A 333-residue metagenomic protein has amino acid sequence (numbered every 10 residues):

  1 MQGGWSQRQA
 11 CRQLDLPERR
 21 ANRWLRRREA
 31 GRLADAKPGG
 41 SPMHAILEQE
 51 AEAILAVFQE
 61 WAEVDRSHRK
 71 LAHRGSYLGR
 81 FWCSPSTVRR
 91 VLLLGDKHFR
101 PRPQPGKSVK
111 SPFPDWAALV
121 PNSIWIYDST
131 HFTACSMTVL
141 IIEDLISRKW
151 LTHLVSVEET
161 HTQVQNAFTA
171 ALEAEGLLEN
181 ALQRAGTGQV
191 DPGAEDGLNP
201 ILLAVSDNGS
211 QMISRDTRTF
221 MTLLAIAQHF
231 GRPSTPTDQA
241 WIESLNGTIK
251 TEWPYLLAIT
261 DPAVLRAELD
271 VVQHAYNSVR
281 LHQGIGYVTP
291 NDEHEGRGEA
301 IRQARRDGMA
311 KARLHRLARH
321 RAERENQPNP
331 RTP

Functional and structural regions predicted by a protein language model:
G4-S6, R66, C83, T260: Residue-level signal for the short linker/turn that defines the boundary of a DNA-recognition helix
S6, P17, H98, A227: Residue-level detector of anion-binding/catalytic polar loops
Q7-L14, L71: Short alpha-helical "recognition helix" segments of helix-turn-helix
N22-I124, R184-V190, T235, H294-Q303: Basic, flexible linker segments flanking DNA-binding modules in nucleic acid-interacting mobile-element proteins
K37, I201-N208, T222-W241, L256-P262: RNase H-like polynucleotidyl transferase catalytic core
Q49, Y77, F81-W82, S86 (+6 more regions): Mobile-element integrase/transposase regions, centering on the N-terminal DNA-binding/Zn-coordinating module
T222-I226, T248-P333: C-terminal domain-tail junction helix/linker
